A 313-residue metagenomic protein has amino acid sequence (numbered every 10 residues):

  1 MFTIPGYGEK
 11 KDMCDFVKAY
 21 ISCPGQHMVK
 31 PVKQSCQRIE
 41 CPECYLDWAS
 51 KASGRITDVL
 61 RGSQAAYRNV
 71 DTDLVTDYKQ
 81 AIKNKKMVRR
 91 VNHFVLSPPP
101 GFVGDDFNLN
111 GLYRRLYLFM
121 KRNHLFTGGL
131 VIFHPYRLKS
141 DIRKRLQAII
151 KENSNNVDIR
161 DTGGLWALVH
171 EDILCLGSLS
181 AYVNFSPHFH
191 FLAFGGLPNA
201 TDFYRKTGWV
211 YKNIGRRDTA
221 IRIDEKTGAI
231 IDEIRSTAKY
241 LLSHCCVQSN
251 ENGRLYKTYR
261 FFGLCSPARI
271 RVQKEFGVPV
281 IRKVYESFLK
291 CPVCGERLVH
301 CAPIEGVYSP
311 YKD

Functional and structural regions predicted by a protein language model:
M1-F185, F194-D313: Right-hand nucleic-acid polymerase module
